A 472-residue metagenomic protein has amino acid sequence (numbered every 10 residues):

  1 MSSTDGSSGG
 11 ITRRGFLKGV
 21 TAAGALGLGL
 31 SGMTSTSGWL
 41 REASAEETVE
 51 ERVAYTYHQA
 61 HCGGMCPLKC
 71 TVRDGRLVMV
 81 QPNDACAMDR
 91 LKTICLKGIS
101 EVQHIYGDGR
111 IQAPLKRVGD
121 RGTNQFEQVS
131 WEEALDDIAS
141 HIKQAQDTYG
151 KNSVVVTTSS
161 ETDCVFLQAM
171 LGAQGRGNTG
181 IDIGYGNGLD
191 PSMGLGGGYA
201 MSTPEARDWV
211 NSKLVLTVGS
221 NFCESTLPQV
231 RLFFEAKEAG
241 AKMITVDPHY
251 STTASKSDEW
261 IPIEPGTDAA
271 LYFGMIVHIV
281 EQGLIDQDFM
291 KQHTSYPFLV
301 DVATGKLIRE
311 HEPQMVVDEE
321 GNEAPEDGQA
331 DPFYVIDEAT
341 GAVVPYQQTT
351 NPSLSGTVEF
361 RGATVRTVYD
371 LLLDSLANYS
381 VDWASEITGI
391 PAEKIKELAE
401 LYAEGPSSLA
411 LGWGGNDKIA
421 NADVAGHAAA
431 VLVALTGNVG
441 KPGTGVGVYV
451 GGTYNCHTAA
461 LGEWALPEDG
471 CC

Functional and structural regions predicted by a protein language model:
S2-D288, Q292-N351, T364, D382 (+1 more regions): N-terminal export/assembly segments and adjacent metallocofactor-ligating motifs of anaerobic energy-metabolism
C164, A269-F273, D370, K396 (+1 more regions): Non-catalytic, well-ordered alpha-helical scaffold segments
S251-K256, D374-S380, P406-G412: Short acidic (Asp/Glu) and glycine-rich catalytic loops that position anionic groups and cofactors
A363, Y369-N378: Conserved, charged catalytic cores of large soluble enzymes
L372, W383-T388, A392: Amphipathic alpha-helical
D382, E393, L398, Y402-C472: A glycine-rich, hydrophobic/aromatic-adjacent loop/helix-cap motif
